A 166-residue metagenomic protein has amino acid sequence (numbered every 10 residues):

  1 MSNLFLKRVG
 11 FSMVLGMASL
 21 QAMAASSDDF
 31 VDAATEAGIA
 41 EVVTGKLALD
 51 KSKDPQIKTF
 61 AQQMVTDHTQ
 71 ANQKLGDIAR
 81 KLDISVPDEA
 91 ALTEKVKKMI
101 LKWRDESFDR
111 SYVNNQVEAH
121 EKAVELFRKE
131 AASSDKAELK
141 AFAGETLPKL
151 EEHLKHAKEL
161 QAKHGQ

Functional and structural regions predicted by a protein language model:
S2-Q166: His/Met- and acidic-residue-enriched segments that coordinate or traffic transition-metal cofactors and support
